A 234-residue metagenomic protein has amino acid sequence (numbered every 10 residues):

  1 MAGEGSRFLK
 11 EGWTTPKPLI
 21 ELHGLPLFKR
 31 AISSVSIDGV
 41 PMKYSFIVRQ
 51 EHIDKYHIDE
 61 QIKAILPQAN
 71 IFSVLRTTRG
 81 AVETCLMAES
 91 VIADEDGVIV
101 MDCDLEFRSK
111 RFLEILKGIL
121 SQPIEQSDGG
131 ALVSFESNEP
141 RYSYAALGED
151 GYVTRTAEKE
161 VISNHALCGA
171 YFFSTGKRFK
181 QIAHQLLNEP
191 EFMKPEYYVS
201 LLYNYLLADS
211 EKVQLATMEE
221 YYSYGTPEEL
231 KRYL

Functional and structural regions predicted by a protein language model:
R7-L9, W13, E21, L25-V100: Conserved N-terminal catalytic core of the sugar/cofactor nucleotidyltransferase
P18, K43, N70, Y152 (+1 more regions): Conserved beta-strand segments of alpha/beta enzyme cores
L19, Y144-L147, L215: A structural signal for short hydrophobic beta-strand segments in well-ordered beta-sheet cores
S34, M87, E114-G118, L202 (+1 more regions): Alpha-helical elements of Rossmann-like donor-binding domains used by nucleotide-donor carbohydrate transfer enzymes
R76-A81, E139-P140, Y221-Y224: A short acidic, often aromatic-flanked loop/helix-cap motif at beta-alpha or helix-coil junctions that lines enzyme
D102-E106: The conserved acidic donor/metal-binding loop of glycosyltransferases
R108-E189: Conserved core of the sugar-phosphate nucleotidyltransferase
A166-L234: Conserved alpha/beta core of the MobA/IspD/sugar-nucleotide pyrophosphorylase nucleotidyltransferase superfamily
